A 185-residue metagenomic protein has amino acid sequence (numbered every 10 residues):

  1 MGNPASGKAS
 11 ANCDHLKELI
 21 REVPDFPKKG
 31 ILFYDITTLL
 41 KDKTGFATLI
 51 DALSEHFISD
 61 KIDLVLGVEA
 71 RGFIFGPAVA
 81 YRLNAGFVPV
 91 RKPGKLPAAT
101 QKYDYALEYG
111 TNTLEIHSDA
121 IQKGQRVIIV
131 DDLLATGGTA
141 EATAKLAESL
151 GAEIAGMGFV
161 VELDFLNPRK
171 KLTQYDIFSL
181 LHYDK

Functional and structural regions predicted by a protein language model:
G2-I62: Active-site-facing substrate-recognition patch
G2-K8, N12, E18, E141-K185: PRPP-dependent phosphoribosyltransferase catalytic core
G30, V65, F87, M157: Residue-level signature of catalytic and energy-coupling elements of molecular machines, predominantly ATP/GTP-dependent
I62-E69: Short glycine-rich phosphate-binding loop at a beta-alpha junction
D63, Q125, A155: Conserved acidic residues
I74-A85: Short Gly/Thr/Asp-enriched flexible loops that form oxyanion-binding sites at enzyme active sites
A85-I128: Short, glycine/charge-rich flexible loops or terminal/linker lids adjacent to PRPP-binding catalytic cores
D132, G137: Conserved G/P- and acidic residue-centered "switch" motifs that form tight phosphate/ATP-binding loops in soluble
